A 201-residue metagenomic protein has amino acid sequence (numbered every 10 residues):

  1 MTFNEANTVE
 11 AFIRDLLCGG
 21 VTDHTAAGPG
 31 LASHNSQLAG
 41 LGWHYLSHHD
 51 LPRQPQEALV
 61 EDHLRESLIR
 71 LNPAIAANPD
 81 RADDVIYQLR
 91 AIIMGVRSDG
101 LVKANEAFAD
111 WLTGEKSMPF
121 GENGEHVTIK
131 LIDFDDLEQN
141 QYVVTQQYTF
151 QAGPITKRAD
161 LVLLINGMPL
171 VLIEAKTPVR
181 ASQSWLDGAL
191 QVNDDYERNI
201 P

Functional and structural regions predicted by a protein language model:
M1-P201: An alpha-helical interface "stripe"
